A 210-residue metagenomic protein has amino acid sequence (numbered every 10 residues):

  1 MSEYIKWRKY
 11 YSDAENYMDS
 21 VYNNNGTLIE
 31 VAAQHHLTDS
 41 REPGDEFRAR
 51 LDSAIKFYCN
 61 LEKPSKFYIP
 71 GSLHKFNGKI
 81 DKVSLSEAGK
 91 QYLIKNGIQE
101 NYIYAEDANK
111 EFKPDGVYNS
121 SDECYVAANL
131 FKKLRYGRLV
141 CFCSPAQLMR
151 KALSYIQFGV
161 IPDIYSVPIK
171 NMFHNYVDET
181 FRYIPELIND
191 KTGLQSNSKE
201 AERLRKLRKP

Functional and structural regions predicted by a protein language model:
S2-Y183, L187: A structural signal for short, hydrophobic/glycine-enriched beta-strand patches
Y176-P210: Glycine-rich flexible loop motifs, especially short His-Gly-Gly/GGXG/HXGH segments used as catalytic or interaction
